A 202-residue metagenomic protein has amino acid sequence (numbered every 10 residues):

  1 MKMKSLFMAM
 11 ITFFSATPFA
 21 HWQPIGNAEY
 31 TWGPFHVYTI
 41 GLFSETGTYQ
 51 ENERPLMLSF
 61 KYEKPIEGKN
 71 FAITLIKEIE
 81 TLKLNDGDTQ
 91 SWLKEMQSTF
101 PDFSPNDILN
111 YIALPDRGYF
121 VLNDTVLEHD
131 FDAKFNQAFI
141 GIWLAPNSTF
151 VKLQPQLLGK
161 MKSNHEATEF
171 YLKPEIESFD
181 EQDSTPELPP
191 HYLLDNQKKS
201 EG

Functional and structural regions predicted by a protein language model:
K2-A9: Sec-dependent signal peptide recognition, specifically the positively charged N-region followed immediately by
S15-T17: N-terminal signal peptide c-region/cleavage motif recognized by signal peptidases
F19-G202: Terminal leader/tail segments of proteins
